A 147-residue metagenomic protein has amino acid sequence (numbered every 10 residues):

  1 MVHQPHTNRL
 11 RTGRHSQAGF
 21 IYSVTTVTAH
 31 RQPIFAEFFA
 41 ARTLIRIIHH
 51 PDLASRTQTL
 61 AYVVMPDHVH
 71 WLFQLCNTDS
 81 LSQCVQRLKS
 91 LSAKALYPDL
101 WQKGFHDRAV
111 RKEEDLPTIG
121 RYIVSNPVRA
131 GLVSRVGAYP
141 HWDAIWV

Functional and structural regions predicted by a protein language model:
M1-V147: Short catalytic/metal-binding and nucleic-acid-binding patches
